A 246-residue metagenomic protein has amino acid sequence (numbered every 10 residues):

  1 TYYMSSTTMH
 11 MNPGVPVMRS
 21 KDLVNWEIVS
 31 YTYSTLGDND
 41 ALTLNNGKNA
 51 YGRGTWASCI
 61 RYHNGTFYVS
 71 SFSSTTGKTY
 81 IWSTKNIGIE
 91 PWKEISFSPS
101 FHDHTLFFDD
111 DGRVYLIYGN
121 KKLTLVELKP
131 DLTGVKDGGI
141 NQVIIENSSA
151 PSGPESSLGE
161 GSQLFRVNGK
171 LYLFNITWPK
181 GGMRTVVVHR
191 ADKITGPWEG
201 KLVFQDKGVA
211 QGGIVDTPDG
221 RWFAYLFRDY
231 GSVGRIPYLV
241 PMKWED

Functional and structural regions predicted by a protein language model:
T1-D246: Carbohydrate-active catalytic/glycan-binding domains of CAZyme proteins, especially the secreted or lumenal ectodomains
